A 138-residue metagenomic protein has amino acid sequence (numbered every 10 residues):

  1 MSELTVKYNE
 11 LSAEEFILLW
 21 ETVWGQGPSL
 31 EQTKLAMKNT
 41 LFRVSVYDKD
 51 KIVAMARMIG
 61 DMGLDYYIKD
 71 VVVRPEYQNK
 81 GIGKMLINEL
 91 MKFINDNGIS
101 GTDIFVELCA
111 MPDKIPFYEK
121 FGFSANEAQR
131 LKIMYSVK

Functional and structural regions predicted by a protein language model:
M1-L30, Q129: Short amphipathic alpha-helix that is part of the acyltransferase structural core
L11-E14, G63, P112-P116: Short alpha-helical
E21-R43, D48-K49: Active-site rim helix/loop that mediates acceptor-substrate recognition in acyltransferases
S45, K51-G60, L64-Y67, V72: Conserved beta-strand in the GNAT
G60-I68, Q78, T102, A128: A conserved beta-turn-beta hairpin within the catalytic core of GNAT-like acetyltransferases that forms part
Y77, G81-E89: Conserved acetyl-CoA pyrophosphate-binding loop and the N-cap/start of the following alpha-helix in GNAT-like
N95-S136: Conserved active-site alpha-helix within GNAT-family acetyltransferase domains
